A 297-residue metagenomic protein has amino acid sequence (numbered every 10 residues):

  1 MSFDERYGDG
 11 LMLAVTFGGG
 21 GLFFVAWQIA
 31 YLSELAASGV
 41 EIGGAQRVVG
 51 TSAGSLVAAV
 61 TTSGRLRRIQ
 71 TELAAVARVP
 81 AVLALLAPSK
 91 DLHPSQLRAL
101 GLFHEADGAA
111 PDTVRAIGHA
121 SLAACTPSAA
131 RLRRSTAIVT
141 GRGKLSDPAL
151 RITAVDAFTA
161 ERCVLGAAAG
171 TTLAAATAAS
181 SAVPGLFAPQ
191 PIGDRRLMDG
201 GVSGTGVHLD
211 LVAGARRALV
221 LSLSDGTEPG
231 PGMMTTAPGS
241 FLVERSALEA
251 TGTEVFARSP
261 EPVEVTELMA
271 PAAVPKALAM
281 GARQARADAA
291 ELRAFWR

Functional and structural regions predicted by a protein language model:
M1-T51, L56-R297: Patatin-like phospholipase
